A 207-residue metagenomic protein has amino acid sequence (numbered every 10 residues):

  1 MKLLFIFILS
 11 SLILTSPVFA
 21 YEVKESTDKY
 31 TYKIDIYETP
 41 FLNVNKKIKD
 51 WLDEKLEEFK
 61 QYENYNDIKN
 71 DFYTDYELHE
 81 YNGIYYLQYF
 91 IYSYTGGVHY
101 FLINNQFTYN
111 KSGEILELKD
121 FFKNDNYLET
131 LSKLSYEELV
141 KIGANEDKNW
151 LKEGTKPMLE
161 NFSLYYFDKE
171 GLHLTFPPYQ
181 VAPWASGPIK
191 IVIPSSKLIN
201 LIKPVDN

Functional and structural regions predicted by a protein language model:
L4-T15: Sec-dependent N-terminal signal peptides
V18-Q106, N110-N207: Compositionally biased intrinsically disordered regions enriched in Thr/Gly
